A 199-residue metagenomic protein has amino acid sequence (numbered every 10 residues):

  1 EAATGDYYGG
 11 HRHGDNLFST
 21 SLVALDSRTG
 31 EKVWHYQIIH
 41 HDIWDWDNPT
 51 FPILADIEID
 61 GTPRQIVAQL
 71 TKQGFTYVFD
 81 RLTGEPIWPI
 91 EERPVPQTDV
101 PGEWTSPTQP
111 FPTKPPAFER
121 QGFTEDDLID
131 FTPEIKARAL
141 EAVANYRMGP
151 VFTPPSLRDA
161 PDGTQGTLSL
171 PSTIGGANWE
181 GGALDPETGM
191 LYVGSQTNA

Functional and structural regions predicted by a protein language model:
E1-A199: Beta-sheet-rich non-transmembrane sensory/scaffold domains
